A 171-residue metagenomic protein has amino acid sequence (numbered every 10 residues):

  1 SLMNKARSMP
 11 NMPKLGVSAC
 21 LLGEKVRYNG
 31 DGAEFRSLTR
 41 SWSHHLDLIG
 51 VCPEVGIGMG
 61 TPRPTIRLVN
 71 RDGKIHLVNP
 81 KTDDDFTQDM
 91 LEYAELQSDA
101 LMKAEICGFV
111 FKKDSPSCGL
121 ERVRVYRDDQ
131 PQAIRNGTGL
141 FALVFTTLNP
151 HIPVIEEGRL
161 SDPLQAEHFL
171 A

Functional and structural regions predicted by a protein language model:
P10-L15: Extreme N-terminal starter segment of soluble prokaryotic enzymes
S18-A19, C52, V110-D114: Short beta-strand segments
L22-G30: Short N-terminal binding/cap micro-motifs at the start of the first secondary-structure element
K25, G60, S117-E121, P163-Q165: Short catalytic/ligand-binding loop motif for oxyanion handling, primarily in non-cytosolic enzymes, centered on
D31-G50: Short catalytic helix/loop segments, enriched in acidic residues and glycine and frequently bearing histidine
T39, G50-K74: Short, surface-exposed acidic-centric catalytic microdomains
H76-L96, A100, A133-A171: Divalent-metal-activated hydrolytic enzyme cores
D114-F145: Short Gly/Thr/Asp-enriched flexible loops that form oxyanion-binding sites at enzyme active sites
